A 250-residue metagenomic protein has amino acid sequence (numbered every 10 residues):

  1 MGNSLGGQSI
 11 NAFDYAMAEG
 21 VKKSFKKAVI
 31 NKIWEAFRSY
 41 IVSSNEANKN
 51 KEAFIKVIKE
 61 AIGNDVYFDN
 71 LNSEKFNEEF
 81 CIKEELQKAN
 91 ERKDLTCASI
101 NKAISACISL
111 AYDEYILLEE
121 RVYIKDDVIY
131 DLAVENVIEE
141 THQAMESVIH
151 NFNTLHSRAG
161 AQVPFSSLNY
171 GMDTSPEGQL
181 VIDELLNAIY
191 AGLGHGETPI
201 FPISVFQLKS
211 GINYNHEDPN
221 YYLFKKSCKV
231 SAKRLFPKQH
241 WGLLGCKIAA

Functional and structural regions predicted by a protein language model:
M1-A250: Conserved catalytic cores of very large enzyme subunits
